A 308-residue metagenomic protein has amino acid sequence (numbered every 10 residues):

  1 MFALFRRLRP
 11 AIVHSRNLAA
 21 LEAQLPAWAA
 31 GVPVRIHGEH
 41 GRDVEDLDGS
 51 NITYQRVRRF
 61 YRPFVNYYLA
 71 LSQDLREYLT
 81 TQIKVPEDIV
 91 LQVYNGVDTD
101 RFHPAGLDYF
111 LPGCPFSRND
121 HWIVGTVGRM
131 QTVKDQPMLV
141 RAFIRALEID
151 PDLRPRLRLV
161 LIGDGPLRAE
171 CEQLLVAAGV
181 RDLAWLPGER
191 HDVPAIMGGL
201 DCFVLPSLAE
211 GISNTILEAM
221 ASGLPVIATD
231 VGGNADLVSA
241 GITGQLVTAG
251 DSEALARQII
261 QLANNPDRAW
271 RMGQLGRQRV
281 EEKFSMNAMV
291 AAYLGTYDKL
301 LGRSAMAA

Functional and structural regions predicted by a protein language model:
S15-L21, E39: Short His-centered aromatic/hydrophobic patch
P63-L107, T126: Donor nucleotide-sugar binding/catalytic pocket of nucleotide-sugar-dependent glycosyltransferases
W122, T126-E148, P166-Q173, L217-E218 (+2 more regions): A conserved mid-protein helix/loop that constitutes part of the nucleotide-sugar donor-binding site
E172-G188: Nucleotide-activated donor-binding/catalytic signature segment of Leloir-type glycosyltransferases, i.e., the conserved
E189, L208: Aromatic "clamp/platform" in nucleotide-sugar-dependent glycosyltransferases that forms part of the donor/acceptor
P225-A228, V238: Short hydrophobic beta-strand element within catalytic cores of glycosyltransferases and related nucleotide-activated
S239-G241, Q245-S252, Q261-P266: Conserved acidic donor-binding segment of nucleotide-sugar-dependent glycosyltransferases
A254, Q261, R268-K283, M289-G295: A short, well-ordered alpha-helix in the C-terminal region of glycosyltransferases
